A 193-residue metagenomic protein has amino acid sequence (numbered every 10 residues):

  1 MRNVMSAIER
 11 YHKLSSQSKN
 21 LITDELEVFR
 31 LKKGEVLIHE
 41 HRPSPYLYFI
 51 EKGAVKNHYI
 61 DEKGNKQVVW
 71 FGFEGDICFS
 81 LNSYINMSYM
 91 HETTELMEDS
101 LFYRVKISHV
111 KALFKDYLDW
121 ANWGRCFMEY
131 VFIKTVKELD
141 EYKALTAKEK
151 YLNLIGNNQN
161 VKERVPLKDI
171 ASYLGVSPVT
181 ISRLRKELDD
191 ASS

Functional and structural regions predicted by a protein language model:
M1-E27, S83: Cyclic nucleotide-binding regulatory module and flanking cytosolic helices
V4, Y130-D140: Short, Lys/Arg-enriched N-terminal segment that forms or immediately precedes the first helix of a structured domain
E27, V36, A54-Y59, I77 (+1 more regions): Short beta-strand segments in beta-sandwich/barrel cores
G34, P45, F49-K56, E74-G75: Glycine- and acidic-residue-biased ligand/ion/polar-headgroup-sensing regions
L37-R42: Short phosphate-coordinating micro-motif centered on Lys-Gly-acidic
V68-R125: Cyclic-nucleotide recognition modules
L113-Y117, T135, N157-K162: Basic, amphipathic alpha-helical hairpins
L145-S193: Phosphate-/nucleic-acid-contacting segments
